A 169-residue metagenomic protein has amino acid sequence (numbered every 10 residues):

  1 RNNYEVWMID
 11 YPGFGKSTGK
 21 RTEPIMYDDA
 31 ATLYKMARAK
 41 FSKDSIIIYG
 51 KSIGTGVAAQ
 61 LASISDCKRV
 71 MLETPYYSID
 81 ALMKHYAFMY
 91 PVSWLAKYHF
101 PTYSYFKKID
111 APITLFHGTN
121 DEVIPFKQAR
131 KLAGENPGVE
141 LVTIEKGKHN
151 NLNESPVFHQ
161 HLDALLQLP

Functional and structural regions predicted by a protein language model:
R1-K40, I53-G56, A62: Membrane-embedded segments
Y11-G15, Y77, K148: Alpha/beta-hydrolase active-site loop signature
I46-T55, G118: Conserved alpha/beta-hydrolase "nucleophile elbow" surrounding the catalytic nucleophile
T55-Y105, A111, P156: Hydrolase active-site cap/lid region
T102, A111, P125-G134: Short alpha-helix in the alpha/beta-hydrolase fold that links the catalytic acid
K108-D110, L115-D121: Short beta-strand/loop motif that positions the catalytic acidic residue of the alpha/beta-hydrolase fold
T119-I124, H149-N150: Acidic catalytic loop of the alpha/beta-hydrolase fold
G147-H159: Catalytic histidine-centered segment of alpha/beta-hydrolase-like enzymes
